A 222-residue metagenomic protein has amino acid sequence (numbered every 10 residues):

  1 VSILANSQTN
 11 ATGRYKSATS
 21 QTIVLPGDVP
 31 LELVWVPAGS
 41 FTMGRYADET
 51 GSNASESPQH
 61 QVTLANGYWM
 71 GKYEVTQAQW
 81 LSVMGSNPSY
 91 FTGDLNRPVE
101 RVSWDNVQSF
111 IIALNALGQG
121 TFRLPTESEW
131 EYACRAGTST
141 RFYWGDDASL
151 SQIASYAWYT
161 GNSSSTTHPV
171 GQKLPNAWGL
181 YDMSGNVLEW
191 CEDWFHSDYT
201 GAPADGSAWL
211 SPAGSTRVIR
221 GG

Functional and structural regions predicted by a protein language model:
V1-P37: GGW-centered surface loops in extracellular recognition modules
S20-V29, S52-T138, G161-D182: Short aromatic-cysteine micro-motif
P37-Y46: Short polar catalytic/cofactor-binding loops
G39, A78, E131, T140 (+4 more regions): Glycine-centered loop/turn positions within well-structured domains that cap or flank conserved ligand/cofactor-binding
E49-V62, T138, D146-A148, S163-T166 (+1 more regions): Surface-exposed recognition segments
P88, Y156, D205-W209: Proline-centered structural pivot motif
